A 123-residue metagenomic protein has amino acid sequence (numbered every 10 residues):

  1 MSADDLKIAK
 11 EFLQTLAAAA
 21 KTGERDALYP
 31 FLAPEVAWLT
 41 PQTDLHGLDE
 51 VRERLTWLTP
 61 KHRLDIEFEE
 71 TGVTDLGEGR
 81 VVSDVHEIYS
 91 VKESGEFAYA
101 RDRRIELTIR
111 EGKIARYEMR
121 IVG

Functional and structural regions predicted by a protein language model:
M1-P34: Short, low-complexity N-terminal intrinsically disordered segments enriched in polar/charged residues
L13-L16, A20, L32, V51 (+3 more regions): Hydrophobic alpha-helical core bundles mediating ligand binding, dimerization, or RNAP-core interactions
R25-P30, P34-T74: A solvent-exposed, acidic/Ser-Thr-rich amphipathic alpha-helical stretch
L32, L76-G77, R110-E111: Structural motif
I66-F68, D84, A98-R104: Short, surface-exposed coil-to-beta transition loops
G77-Y89: A short hydrophobic beta-strand element
R80, A100-G123: Short beta-strand edge/turn micro-motifs at domain boundaries
Y89-Y99: Short, cysteine-centered beta-strand-loop-beta hairpins and adjacent loop/turn segments enriched in charged/polar
